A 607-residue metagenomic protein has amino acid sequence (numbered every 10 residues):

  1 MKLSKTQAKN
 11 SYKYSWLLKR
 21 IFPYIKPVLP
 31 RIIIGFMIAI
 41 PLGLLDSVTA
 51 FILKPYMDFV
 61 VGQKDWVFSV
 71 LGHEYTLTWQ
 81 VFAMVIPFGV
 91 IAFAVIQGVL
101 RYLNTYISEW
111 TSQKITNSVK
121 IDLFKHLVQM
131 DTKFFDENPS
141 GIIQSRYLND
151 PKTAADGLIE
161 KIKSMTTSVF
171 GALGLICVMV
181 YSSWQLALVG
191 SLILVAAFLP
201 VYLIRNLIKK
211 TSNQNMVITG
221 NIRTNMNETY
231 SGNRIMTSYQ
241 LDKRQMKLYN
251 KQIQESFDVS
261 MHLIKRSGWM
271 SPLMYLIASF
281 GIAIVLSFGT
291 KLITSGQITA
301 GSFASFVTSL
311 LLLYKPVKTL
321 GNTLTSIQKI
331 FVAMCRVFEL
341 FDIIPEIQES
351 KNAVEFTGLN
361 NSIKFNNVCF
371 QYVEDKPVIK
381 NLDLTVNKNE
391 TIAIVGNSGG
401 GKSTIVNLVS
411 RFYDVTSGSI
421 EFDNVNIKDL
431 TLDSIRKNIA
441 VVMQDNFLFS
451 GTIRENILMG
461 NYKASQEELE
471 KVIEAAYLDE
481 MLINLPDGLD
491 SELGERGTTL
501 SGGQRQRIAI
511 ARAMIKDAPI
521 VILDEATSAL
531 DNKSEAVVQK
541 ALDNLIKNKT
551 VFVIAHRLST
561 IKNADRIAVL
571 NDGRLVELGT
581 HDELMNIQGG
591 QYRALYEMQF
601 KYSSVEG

Functional and structural regions predicted by a protein language model:
K2-K9, Q113, I121-S145, N149-P151 (+5 more regions): Short intracellular "coupling" helices and adjacent cytoplasmic loop segments at the cytosolic face of multi-pass
K13-L29, I143: A short amphipathic helical element positioned immediately N-terminal to and/or at the very start of a transmembrane
K26-P27, T132-K133, N149-L158, I162 (+8 more regions): An intracellular "coupling" helix at the cytosolic face of ABC transporter transmembrane type-1 domains
R31-P41, E160-Q214, S287-I298: Transmembrane helices of ABC transporter permease
I32-L100, Y181-Q185, G296-A300: Transmembrane helix-loop-helix hairpins at lipid-water interfaces of multipass membrane proteins, especially the type-1
A92-S112, I159, K163-F170, S191-N215 (+4 more regions): Alpha-helical transmembrane segments of multi-pass membrane proteins
V178-L192, H262, R266-C335, F341: Helix-loop-helix
F356-G607: ABC-type nucleotide-binding domain
